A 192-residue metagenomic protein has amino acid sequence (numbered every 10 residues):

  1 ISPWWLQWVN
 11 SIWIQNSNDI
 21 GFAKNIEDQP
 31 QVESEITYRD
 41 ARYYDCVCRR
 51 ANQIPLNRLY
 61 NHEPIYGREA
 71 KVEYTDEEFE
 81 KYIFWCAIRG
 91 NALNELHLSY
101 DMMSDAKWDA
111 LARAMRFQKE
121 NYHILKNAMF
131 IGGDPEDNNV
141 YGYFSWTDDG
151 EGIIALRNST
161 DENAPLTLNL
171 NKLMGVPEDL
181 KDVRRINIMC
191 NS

Functional and structural regions predicted by a protein language model:
I1-N191: Active-site-proximal substrate-binding groove within the catalytic cores of carbohydrate-active enzymes
